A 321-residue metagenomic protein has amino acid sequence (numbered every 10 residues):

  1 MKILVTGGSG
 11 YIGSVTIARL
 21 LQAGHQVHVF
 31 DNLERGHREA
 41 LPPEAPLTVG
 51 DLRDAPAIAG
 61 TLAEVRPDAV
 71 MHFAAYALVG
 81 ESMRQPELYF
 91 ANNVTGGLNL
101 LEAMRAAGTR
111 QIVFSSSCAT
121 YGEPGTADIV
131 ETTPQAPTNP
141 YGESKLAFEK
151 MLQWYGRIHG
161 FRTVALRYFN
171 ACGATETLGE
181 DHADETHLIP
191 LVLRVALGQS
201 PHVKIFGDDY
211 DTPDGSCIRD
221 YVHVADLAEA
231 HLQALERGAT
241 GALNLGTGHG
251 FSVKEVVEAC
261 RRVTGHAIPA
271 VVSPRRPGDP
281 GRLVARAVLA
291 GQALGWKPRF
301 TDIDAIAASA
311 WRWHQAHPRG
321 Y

Functional and structural regions predicted by a protein language model:
M1-A171: N-terminal Rossmann-like NAD(P)+-binding domain of SDR-like oxidoreductases, especially those catalyzing
G8, G36-R38, G50, G80 (+10 more regions): Glycine-centered small-residue hotspots that permit tight backbone geometry or close packing
R38, F169-L188, G198-R219: Short, flexible, glycine-rich and Lys/Arg-enriched loop motifs at helix boundaries that contact anionic partners
G60, E102, L146, K150 (+4 more regions): Generic recognition of well-ordered alpha-helical segments within structured catalytic/regulatory domains
F90, T138-L146, H182-P190, D220-Y221: Short-chain dehydrogenase/reductase
R194-Y321: C-terminal substrate-binding subdomain of Rossmann-fold SDR/epimerase-dehydratase oxidoreductases
